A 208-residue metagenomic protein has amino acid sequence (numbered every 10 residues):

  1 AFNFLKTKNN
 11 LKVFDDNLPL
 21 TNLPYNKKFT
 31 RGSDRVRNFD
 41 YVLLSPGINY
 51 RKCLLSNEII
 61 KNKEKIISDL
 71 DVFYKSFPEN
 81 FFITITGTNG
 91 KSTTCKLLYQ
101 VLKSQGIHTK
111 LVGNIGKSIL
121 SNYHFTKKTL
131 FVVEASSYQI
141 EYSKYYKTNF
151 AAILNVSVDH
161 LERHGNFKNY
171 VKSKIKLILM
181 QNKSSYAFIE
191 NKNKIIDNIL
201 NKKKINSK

Functional and structural regions predicted by a protein language model:
A1-S68, V72: N-terminal leader/targeting and accessory segments in enzymes
L5, V42, I85, N114 (+3 more regions): Residue-level signal for inorganic ion chemistry
N10-D15, K110-L111, V132: Short beta-strand "acidic-cap" motif of Rossmann-like dinucleotide-binding folds
N17, I115, K192-N193: Residues in the short beta-alpha loop(s) of Rossmann-like NAD(P)-binding domains
D34-R35, D71-F73, I115-I119, S137-Q139: Short acidic loop-to-helix transition motifs that present clustered carboxylates
K63-K75, M180, A187-N191: ADP-ribose/adenylate-binding Rossmann-like module
D69-G116: Walker A (P-loop) phosphate-binding motif
F125-K208: Flexible active-site lid/hinge loop adjacent to a nucleotide/diphosphate and Mg2+-phosphate binding pocket
